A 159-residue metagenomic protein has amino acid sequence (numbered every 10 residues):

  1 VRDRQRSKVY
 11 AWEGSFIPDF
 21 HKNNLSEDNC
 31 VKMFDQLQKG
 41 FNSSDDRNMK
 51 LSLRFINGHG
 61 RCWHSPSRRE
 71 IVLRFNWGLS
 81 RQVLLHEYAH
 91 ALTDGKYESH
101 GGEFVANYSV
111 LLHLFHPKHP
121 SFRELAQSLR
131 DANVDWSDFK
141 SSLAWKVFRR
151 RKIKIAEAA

Functional and structural regions predicted by a protein language model:
V1-Q82, A91-A159: Active-site-proximal or metal-binding-adjacent scaffold patches in catalytic folds
E87: Walker B catalytic acidic pair
